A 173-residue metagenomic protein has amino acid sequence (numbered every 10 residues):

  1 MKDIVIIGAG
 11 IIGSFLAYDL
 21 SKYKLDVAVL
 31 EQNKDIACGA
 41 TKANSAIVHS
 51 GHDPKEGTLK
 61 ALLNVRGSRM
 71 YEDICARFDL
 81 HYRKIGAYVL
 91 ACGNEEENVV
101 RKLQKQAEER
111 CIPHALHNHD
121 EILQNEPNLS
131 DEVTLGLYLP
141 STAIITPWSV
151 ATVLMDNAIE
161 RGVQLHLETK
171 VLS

Functional and structural regions predicted by a protein language model:
K2-V29: N-terminal Rossmann-like FAD-binding beta1-loop-alpha1 element of flavoenzymes
S21-A43: Glycine-rich FAD pyrophosphate-binding loop
Y23-L25, R110, R161: Conserved dinucleotide-binding and phosphotransfer motif residues
E31, K84, N118-H119, L167-T169: Short loop/edge segments at beta-strand edges and connector loops that shape dinucleotide/nucleotide cofactor-binding
N33-D35, A46, I122, L154: Short beta-to-alpha linker loops that shape the active-site pocket of alpha/beta-hydrolase fold enzymes
A46-N125: Dinucleotide-binding Rossmann-like beta1-alpha1 core, especially the glycine-rich loop that anchors the ADP
L137-S173: Helical element adjacent to the flavin cofactor pocket in flavoenzyme catalytic cores
